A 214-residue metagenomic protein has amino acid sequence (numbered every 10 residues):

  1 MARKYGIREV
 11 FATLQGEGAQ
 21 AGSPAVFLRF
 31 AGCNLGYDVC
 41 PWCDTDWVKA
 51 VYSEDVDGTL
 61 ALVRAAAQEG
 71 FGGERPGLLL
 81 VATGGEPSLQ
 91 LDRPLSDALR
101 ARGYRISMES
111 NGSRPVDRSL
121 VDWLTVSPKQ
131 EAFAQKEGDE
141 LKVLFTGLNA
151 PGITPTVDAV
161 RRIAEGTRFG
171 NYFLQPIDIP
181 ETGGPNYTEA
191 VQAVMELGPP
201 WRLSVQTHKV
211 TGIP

Functional and structural regions predicted by a protein language model:
Y5-Q15, P24-A25, A31-V121: Conserved Radical SAM active-site core
A19-A21: A short catalytic or substrate-binding loop motif that flags glycine-/basic-rich loops and adjacent residues that bind
R75-L79, P87-P214: Conserved AdoMet/S-adenosylmethionine-binding subsite of the radical SAM
